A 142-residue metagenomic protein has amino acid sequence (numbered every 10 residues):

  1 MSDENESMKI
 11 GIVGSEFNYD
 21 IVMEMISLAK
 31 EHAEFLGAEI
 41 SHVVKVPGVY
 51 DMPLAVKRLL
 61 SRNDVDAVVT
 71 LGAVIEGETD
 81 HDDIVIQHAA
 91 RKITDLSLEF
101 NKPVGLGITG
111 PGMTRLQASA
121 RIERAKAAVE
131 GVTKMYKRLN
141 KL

Functional and structural regions predicted by a protein language model:
S2-K45: Glycine-rich phosphate/diphosphate-binding loop of Rossmann-like nucleotide-binding domains
E16-F17, A73-V74, T109-G112: Short, ordered loop/turn segments at secondary-structure junctions
H42-Y50, G110: Short beta->alpha junction loops
L54-K92: Glycine-rich phosphate-binding loop
D83-G110: Short, acidic/small-residue loops that bind anionic groups at enzyme active sites
P111-A125: Phosphate-binding/catalytic loops
I122-L142: A charged, well-structured terminal subsegment
